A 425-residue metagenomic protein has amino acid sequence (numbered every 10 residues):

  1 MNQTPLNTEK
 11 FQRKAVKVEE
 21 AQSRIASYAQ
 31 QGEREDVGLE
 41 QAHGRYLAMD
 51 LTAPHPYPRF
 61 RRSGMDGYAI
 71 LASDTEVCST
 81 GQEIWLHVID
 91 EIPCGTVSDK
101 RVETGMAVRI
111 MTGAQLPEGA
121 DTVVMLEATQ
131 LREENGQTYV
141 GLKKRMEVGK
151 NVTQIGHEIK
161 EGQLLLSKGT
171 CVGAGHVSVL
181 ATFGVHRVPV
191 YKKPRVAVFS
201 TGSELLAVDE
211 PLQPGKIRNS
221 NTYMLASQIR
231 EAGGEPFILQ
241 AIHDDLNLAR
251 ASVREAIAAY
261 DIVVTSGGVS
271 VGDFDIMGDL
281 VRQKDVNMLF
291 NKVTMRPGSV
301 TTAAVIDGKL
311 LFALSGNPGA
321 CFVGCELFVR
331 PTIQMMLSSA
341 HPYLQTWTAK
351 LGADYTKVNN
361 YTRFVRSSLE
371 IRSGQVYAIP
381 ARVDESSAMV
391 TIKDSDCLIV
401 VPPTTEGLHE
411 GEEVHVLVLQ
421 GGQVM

Functional and structural regions predicted by a protein language model:
M1-P5, F11-V18, H186-L314, P318-G324: Helix-rich terminal scaffold detector
M1-T80, R109, S339-F364: Short, low-complexity N-terminal leaders and the immediately following helix N-cap/first helix
N2-V18, A69-Q240, A378, R382-V383 (+1 more regions): Short, glycine/charged-enriched hinge/interface segments at domain edges or termini
R13-E20, R34-V37, Q41, M65 (+23 more regions): Conserved active-site and cofactor/substrate-binding residues in soluble primary-metabolism enzymes
A26-E33, D50, A72, L116 (+9 more regions): Structural signal for hydrophobic packing residues in well-ordered secondary-structure cores of soluble enzyme domains
E35-E40, G44, M49, G95 (+2 more regions): Flexible glycine/proline-rich
I110-T112, L126, S167-K168, V208 (+4 more regions): Thr-Gly-centered strand-to-loop micro-motif
